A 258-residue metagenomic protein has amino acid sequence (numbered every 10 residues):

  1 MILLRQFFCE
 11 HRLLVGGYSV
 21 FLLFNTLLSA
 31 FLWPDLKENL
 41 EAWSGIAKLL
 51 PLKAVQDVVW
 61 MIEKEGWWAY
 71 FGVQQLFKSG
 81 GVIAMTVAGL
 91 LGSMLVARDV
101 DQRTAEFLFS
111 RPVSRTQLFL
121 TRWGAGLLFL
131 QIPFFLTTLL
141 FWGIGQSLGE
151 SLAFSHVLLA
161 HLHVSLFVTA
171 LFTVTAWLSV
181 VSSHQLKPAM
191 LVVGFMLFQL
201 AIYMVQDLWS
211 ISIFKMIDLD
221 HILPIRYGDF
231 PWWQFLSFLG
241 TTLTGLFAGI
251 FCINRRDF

Functional and structural regions predicted by a protein language model:
M1-L22: Aromatic- and glycine-rich beta-strand/loop motifs that create alpha-glucan
L3, H11, L28-W68, V181 (+1 more regions): Terminal transmembrane helical anchor/hairpin motif
Q6, R98, W142-Q146, V180 (+1 more regions): Transmembrane helix-loop junction
L23, W68-Q74, T86, F119-S182 (+1 more regions): Secretory targeting signals
W68-R98, V193: Long, hydrophobic alpha-helical segments
A88-G92, L140, T173-V174, I213 (+1 more regions): Hydrophobic/aromatic residues in alpha-helical transmembrane segments
L90-F109, W123: Transmembrane helix boundary and interhelical loop/hinge segments in multi-pass membrane proteins
